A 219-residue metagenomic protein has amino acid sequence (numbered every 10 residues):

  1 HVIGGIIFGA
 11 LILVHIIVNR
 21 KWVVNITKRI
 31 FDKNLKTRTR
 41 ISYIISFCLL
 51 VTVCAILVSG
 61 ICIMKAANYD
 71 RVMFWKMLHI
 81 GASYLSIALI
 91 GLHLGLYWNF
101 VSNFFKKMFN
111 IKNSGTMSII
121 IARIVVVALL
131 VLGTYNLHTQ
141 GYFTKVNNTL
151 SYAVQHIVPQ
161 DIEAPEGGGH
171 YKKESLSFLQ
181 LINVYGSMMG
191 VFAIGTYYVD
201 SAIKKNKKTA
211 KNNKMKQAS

Functional and structural regions predicted by a protein language model:
V2-S219: Membrane-embedded alpha-helical bundles that constitute the cytochrome b-like, heme-associated redox core of multi-pass
